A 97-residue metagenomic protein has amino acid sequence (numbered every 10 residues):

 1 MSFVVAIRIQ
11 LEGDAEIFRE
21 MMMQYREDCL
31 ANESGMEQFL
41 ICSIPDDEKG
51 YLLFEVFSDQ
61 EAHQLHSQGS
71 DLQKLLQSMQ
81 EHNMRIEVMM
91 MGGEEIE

Functional and structural regions predicted by a protein language model:
M1-Y51, V56-Q68, I86-E97: Short S/T/G/P-rich N-terminal loop/turn motif that feeds into the first structured element of a domain
